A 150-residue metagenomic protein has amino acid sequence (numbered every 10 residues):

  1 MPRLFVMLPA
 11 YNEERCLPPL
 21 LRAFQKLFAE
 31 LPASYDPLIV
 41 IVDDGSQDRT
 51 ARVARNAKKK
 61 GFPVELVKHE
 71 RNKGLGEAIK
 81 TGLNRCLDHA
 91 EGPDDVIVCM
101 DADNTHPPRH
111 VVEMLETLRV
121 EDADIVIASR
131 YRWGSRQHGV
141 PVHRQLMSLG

Functional and structural regions predicted by a protein language model:
M1-F5: Extreme N-terminal starter segment of soluble prokaryotic enzymes
L8, P32-S46, V67-K68: Short beta-strand/loop segment that forms part of the nucleotide-sugar
E13-E30: Short, well-formed alpha-helical segments that are part of the catalytic scaffolds of diverse glycosyltransferases
R15-P19, D48-R52, K73, E77: Residue-level preference for short helical/loop micro-motifs built around acidic side chains
L27-Y35, A57-G61, R85-D94: Alpha-helix termini
D43-A51, N104: A conserved acidic beta->alpha catalytic loop
H69-D88, D94-C99, T105-G150: Acceptor/aglycone-binding surface of glycosyltransferases and processive sugar-polymer synthases
